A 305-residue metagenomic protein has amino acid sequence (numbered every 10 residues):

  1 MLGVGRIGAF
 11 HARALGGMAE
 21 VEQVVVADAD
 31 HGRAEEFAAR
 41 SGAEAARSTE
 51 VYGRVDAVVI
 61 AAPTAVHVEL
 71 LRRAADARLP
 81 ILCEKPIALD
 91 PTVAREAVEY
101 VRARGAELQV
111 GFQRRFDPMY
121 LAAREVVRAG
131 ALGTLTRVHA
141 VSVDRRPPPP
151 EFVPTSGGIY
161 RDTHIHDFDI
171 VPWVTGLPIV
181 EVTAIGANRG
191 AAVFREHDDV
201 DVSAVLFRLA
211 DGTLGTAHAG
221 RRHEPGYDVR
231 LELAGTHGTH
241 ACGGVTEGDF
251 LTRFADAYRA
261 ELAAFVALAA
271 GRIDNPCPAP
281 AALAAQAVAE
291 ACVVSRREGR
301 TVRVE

Functional and structural regions predicted by a protein language model:
M1-S41, L262, V266: N-terminal Rossmann-like dinucleotide-binding module
H11, S41-Y100: Beta-loop-alpha module in the N-terminal Rossmann-like domain of NAD(P)-dependent dehydrogenases, especially those
G16, A57-I60, A210, L251 (+1 more regions): C-terminal helix-rich "cap/oligomerization" subdomain common to oxidoreductases
A29, Y227, T252-A263: Active-site loop of classical SDR/Rossmann-like NAD(P)-dependent oxidoreductases, centered on the catalytic Tyr-X3-Lys
A61-A62, V174, H218, G235: Short, well-ordered coil/turn residues at beta-beta hairpins and beta-strand->alpha-helix junctions within
C83, L108-V110, H139, A217 (+1 more regions): Hydrophobic residues in well-ordered beta-strands that form the structural core
A88-P149: A contiguous active-site-proximal alpha/beta segment in oxidoreductase catalytic domains
P150-L214, G220-P225, P280: Rossmann-like dinucleotide-binding domain that binds NAD(P)(H)
